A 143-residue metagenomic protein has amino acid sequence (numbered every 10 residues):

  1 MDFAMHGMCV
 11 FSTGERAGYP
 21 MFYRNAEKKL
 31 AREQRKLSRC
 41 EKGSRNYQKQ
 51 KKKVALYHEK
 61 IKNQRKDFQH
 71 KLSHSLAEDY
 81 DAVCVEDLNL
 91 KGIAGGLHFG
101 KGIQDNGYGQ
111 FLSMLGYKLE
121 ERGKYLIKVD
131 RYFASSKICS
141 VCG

Functional and structural regions predicted by a protein language model:
F3-G143: Positively charged, helix-rich recognition surfaces that bind polyanionic ligands
